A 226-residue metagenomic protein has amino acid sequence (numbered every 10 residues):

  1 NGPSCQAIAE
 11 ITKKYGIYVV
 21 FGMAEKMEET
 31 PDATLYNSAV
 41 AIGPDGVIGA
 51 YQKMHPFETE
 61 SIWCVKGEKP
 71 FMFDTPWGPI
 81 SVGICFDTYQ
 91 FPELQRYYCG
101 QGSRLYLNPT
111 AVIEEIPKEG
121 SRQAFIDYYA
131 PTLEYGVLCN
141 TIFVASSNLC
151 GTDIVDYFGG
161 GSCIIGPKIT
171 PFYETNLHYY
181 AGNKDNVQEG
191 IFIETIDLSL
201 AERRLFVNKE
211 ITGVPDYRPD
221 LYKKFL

Functional and structural regions predicted by a protein language model:
G2-V20, Y89-I191: CN hydrolase (nitrilase-like) catalytic-core segments centered on the catalytic cysteine and neighboring Lys/Glu
Q6, E10, M27-T132, N208-T212: Active-site catalytic loop in hydrolytic enzyme cores
G16, A24-M27: Glycine-rich, aromatic-flanked loop segments that form ligand/cofactor-binding clefts across common enzyme folds
M23, I84, N148: A cross-domain feature marking catalytic cores of carbohydrate-active enzymes and several ubiquitous metabolic/repair
K26-E28, G151-T152: Short histidine/acidic/glycine/proline-rich micro-motifs that form metal- and phosphate-coordinating active-site loops
P44-G46, P76-W77, P167-T170, I196-L200: Short loop segments at secondary-structure junctions
K53-G67, Y180-L205: A short, polar/charged loop-to-alpha-helix boundary motif
T195-L226: A conserved C-terminal secondary-structure "cap"
